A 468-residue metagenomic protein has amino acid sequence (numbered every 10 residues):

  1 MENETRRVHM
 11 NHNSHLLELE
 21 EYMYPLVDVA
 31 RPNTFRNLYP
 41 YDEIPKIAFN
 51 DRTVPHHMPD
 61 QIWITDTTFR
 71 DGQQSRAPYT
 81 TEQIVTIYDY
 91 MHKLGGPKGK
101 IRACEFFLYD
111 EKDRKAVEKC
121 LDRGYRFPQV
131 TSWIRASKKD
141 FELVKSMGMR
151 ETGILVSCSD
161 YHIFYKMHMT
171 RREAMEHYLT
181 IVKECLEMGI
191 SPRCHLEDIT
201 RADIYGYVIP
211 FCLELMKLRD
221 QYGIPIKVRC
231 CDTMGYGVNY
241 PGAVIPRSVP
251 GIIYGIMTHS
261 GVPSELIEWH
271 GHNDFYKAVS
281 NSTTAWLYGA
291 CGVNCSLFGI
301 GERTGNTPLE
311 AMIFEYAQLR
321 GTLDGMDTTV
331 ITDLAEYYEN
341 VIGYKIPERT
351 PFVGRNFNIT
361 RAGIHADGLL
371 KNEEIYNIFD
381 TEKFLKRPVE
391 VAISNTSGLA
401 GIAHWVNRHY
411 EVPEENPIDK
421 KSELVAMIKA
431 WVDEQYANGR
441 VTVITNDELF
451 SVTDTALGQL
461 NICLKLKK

Functional and structural regions predicted by a protein language model:
E2-M10, K100-E105: N-terminal amphipathic, basic-rich helices that act as targeting or association modules
N13-R70, G321-K468: A mid-to-C-terminal "edge-of-domain" accessory segment
V54-I64, R76-K100, K119, R123 (+2 more regions): Alpha/beta enzyme core
R70, F107-E111, W133-S137, S157-S159 (+4 more regions): Active-site beta-loop-alpha junctions enriched in small/polar residues
Q74-A77, F106-F107, V130, I134 (+11 more regions): Hydrophobic alpha-helical scaffolding
L108-W133, S137-L143: N-terminal active-site wall of soluble small-molecule enzyme domains
Q129-T131, G153, G292-C295: Short hydrophobic alpha-helical runs that function as membrane-insertion/retention elements
M234-I378: Catalytic alpha/beta core domains of metabolic enzymes, predominantly
